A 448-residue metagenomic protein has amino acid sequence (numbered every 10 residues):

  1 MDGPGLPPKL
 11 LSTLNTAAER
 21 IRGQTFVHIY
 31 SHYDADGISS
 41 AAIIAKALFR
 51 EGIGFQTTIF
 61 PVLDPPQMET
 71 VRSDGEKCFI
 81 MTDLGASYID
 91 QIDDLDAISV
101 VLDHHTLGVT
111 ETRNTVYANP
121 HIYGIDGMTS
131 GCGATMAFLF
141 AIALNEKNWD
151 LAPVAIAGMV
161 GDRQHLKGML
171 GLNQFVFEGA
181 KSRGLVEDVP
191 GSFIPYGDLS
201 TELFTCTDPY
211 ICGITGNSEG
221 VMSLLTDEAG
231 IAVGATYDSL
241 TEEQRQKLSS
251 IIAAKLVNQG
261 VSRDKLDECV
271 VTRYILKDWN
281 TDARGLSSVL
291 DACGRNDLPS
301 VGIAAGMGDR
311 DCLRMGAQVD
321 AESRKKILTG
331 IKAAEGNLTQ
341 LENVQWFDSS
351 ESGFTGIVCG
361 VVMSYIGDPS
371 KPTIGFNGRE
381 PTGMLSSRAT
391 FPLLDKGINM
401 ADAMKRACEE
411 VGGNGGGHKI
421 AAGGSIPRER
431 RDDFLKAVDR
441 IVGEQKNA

Functional and structural regions predicted by a protein language model:
M1-S288, C293-A448: Replace "Mg2+/Mn2+-dependent" with "divalent metal-dependent
